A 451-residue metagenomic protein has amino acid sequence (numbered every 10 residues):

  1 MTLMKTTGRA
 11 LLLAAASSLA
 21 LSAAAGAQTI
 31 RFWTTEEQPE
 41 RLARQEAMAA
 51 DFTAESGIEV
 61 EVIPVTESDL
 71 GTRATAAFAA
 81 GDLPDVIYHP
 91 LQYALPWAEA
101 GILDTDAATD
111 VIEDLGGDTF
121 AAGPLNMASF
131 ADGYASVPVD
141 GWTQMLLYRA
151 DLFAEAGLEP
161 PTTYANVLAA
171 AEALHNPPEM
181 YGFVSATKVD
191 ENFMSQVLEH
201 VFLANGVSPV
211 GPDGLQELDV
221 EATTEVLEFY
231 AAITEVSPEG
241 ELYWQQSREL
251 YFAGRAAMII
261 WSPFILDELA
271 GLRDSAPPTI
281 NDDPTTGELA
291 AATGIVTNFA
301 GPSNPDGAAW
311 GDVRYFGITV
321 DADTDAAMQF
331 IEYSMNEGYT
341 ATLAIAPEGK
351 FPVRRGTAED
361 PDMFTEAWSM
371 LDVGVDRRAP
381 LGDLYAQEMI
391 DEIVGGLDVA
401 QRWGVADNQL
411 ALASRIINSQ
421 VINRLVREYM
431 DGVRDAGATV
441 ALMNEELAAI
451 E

Functional and structural regions predicted by a protein language model:
Q28-E37, I58-I63, D85-V86, A135 (+2 more regions): Short, well-ordered beta-strand elements
I30-A47, E67, N408-S414: Extracytoplasmic "Venus flytrap"
Q38-G57, A98, I422, V440: Short, polar/charged alpha-helical segment
D51-F120, D151-T162, A257-M258, R273-T279: Extracytoplasmic "Venus flytrap"/periplasmic binding protein-like
L91-T143, L168, M194-V197, E221 (+1 more regions): Hinge/lid segment of periplasmic solute-binding proteins
A131, A135-V137, L168-L215, A222 (+1 more regions): Extracytoplasmic/periplasmic solute-binding protein
A171-A173, P212-E241, P284-F299: Glycine-centered hinge/linker elements that transmit conformational signals in sensory and ligand-binding systems
L269-A270, G287, P302-Q420: C-terminal lobe and pocket-closing loops of periplasmic/extracytoplasmic Venus-flytrap solute-binding proteins
